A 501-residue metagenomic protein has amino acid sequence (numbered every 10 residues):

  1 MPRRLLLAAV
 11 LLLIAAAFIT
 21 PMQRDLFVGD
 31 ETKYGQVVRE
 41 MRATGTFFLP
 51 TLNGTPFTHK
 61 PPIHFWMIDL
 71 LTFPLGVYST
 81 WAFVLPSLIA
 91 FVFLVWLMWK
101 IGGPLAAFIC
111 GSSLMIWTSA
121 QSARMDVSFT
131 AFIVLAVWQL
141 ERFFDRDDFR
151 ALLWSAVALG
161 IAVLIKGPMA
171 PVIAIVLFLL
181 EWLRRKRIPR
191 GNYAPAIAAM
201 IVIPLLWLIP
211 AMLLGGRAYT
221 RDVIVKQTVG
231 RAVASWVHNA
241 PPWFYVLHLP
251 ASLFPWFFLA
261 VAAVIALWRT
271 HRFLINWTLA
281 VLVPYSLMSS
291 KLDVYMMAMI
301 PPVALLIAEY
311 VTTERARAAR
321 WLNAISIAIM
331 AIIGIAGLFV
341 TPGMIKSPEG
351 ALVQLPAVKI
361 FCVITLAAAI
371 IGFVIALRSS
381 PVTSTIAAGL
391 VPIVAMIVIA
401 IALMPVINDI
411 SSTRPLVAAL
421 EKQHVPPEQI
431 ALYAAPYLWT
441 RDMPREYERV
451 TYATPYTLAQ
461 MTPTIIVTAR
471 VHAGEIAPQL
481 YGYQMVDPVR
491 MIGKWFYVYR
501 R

Functional and structural regions predicted by a protein language model:
M1-A319, D442, P488, G493-W495: Membrane-integral, polyisoprenol-dependent glycosyltransferases of the GT-C/oligosaccharyltransferase superfamily
L153, V157, A266-R501: Membrane-embedded architecture of ER/inner-membrane glycosylation machinery
